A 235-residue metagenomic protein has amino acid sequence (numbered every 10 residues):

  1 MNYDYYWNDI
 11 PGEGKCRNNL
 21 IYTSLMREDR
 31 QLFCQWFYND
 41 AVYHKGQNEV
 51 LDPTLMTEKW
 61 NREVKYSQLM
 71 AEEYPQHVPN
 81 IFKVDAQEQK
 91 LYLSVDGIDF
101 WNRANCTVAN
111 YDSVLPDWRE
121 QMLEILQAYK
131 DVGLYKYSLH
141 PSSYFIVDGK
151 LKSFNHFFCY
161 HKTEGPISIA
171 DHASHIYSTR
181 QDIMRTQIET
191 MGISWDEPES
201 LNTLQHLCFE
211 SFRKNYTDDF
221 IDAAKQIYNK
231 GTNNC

Functional and structural regions predicted by a protein language model:
M1-G12: Conserved N-terminal boundary motif of the eukaryotic protein kinase catalytic domain
K15-K65: ATP-binding glycine-rich loop module of kinase domains
K65-Q76: Structural motif at the C-terminus of the N-lobe alphaC helix and the adjacent alphaC-beta4 loop of the Hanks-type
V78-L115: Conserved structural core of kinase catalytic domains
L123-K130: Short C-lobe core helix of eukaryotic-like protein kinase catalytic domains
D131-I146: Catalytic-loop of the protein kinase fold
V147-N234: C-lobe/activation-segment region of protein kinase-like
